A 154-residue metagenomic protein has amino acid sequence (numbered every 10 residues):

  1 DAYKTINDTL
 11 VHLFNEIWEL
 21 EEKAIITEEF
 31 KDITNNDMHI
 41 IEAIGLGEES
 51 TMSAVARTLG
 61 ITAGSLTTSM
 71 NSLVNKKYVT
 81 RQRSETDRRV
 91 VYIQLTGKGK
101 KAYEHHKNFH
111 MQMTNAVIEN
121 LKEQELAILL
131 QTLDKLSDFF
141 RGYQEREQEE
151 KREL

Functional and structural regions predicted by a protein language model:
D1, A127-L154: C-terminal regulatory/oligomerization modules of transcriptional regulators
D1-D32: N-terminal leader segment of winged-helix/HTH proteins
H12, H39-E42, K101: Pre-recognition alpha-helix immediately N-terminal to the DNA-recognition helix within helix-turn-helix or winged-helix
N15, E42-L46, K107, D134: Short, locally clustered residues in the helix-turn-helix/winged-helix DNA-binding domain
I17-A24, G47, K76, A102 (+1 more regions): A short secondary-structure junction motif
L20-T62: N-terminal helix-turn-helix DNA-binding core of bacterial DNA-binding proteins
N71-I128: Charged, amphipathic alpha-helical coiled-coil/dimerization segments
